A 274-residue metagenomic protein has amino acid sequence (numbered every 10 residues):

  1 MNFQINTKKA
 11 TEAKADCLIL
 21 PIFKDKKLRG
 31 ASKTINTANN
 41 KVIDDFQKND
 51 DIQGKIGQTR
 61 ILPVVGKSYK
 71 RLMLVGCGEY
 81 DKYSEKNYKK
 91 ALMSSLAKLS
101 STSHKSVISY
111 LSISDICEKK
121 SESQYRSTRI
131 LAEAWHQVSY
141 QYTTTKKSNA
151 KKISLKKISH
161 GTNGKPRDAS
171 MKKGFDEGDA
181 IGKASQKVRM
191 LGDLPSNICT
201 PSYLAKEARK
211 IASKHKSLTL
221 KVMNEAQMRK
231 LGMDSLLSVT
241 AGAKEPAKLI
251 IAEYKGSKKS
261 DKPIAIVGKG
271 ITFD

Functional and structural regions predicted by a protein language model:
M1-G270: Short amphipathic alpha-helical segment within the helicase RecA-like ATPase core that mediates nucleic-acid
